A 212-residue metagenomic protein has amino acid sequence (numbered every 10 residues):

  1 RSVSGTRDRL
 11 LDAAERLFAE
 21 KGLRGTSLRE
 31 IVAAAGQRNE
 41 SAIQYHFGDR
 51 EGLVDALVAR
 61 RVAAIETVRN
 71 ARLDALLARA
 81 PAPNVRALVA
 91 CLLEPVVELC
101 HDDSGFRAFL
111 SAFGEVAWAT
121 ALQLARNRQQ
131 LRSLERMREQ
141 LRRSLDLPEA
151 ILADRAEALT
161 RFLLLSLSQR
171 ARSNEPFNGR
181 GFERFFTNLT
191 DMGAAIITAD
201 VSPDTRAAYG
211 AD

Functional and structural regions predicted by a protein language model:
R1-G5, L77, D204-D212: N-terminal intrinsically disordered/low-complexity leader segments
R7, N39-E40, E149: The DNA-contacting recognition helix of HTH DNA-binding domains and analogous helical DNA-recognition elements
R7-D12, R24, F47-N70, D74: An amphipathic alpha-helix adjacent to DNA-recognition modules
L17, R24-G52, A56: Helix-turn-helix
N70-F106: Hydrophobic alpha-helical connector segments
R72, L76, A117-T120, R170-N174: Secondary-structure edge/capping motif, primarily at the C-terminal ends of alpha-helices and the immediately following
A87, G105-L110, A119-L145, D154-E157: Amphipathic alpha-helical packing segments from all-alpha helical-bundle domains
A108-A117, A150-R172, G181-A195: Hydrophobic alpha-helical segments that form the core of small-molecule binding pockets and/or dimer interfaces
